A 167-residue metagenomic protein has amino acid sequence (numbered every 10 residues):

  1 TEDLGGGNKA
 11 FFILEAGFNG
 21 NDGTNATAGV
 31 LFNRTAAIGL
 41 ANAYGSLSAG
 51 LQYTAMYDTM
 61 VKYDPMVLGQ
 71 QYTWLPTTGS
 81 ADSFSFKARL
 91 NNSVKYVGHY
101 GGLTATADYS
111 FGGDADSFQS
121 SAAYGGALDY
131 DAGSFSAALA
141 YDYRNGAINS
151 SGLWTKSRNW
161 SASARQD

Functional and structural regions predicted by a protein language model:
T1-G112, S120-A122, D129-S136: Outer membrane beta-barrel
Q119-D167: Detector for outer-membrane/organellar transmembrane beta-barrel domains, recognizing the amphipathic beta-strand
